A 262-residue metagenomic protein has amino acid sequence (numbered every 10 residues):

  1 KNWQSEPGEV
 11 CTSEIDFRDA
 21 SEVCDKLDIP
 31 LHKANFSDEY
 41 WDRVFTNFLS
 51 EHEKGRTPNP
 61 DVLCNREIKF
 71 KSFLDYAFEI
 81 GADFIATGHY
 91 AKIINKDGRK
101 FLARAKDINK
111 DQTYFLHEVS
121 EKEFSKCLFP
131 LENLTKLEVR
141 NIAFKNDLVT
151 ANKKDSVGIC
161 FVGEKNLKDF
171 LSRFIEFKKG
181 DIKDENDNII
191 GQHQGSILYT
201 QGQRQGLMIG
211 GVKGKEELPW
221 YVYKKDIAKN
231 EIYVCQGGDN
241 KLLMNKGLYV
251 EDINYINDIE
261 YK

Functional and structural regions predicted by a protein language model:
K1-E118, E138, V222: ATP-dependent adenylation/nucleotidyltransferase module used to activate substrates
A86-K262: AMP-forming adenylation/ATP pyrophosphatase catalytic core
